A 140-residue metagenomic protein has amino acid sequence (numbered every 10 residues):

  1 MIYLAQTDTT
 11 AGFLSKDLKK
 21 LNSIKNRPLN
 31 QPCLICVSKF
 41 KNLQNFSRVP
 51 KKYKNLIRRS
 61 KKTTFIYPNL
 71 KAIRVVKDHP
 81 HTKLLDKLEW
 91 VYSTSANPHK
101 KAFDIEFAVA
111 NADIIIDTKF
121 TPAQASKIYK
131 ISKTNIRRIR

Functional and structural regions predicted by a protein language model:
M1-R140: Active-site-adjacent structural elements in enzyme catalytic cores
